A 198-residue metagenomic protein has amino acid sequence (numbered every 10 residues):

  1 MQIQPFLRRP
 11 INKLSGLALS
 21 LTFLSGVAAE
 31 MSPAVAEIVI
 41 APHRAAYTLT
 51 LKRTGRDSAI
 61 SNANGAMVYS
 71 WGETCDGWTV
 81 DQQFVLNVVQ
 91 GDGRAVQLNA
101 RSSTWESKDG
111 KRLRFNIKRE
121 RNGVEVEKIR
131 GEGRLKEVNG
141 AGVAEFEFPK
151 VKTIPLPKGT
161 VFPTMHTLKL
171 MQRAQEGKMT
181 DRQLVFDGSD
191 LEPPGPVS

Functional and structural regions predicted by a protein language model:
M1-N12: N-terminal secretory signal peptides that target proteins for export/translocation
S15-V27: Bacterial N-terminal signal peptides
M31-A95: N-terminal cleavable signal peptides for secretion/export
A45, D76-L86, G110-E120, G140-V151: Short, well-ordered strand-loop elements centered on a beta-strand within folded domains, enriched for acidic residues
T48-K52, G72, S107, N116-K118 (+3 more regions): A structural detector for beta-sheet-dominated domains
G65-Y69, S102-T104, G131, S198: Broad, structure-driven detector of short, well-ordered beta-strand segments within folded domains
Q82-K136: Hydrophobic/aromatic-rich structural module bridging two neighboring secondary-structure elements via a short loop
N122-S198: Solvent-exposed helix/loop surface patches that form functional interfaces
